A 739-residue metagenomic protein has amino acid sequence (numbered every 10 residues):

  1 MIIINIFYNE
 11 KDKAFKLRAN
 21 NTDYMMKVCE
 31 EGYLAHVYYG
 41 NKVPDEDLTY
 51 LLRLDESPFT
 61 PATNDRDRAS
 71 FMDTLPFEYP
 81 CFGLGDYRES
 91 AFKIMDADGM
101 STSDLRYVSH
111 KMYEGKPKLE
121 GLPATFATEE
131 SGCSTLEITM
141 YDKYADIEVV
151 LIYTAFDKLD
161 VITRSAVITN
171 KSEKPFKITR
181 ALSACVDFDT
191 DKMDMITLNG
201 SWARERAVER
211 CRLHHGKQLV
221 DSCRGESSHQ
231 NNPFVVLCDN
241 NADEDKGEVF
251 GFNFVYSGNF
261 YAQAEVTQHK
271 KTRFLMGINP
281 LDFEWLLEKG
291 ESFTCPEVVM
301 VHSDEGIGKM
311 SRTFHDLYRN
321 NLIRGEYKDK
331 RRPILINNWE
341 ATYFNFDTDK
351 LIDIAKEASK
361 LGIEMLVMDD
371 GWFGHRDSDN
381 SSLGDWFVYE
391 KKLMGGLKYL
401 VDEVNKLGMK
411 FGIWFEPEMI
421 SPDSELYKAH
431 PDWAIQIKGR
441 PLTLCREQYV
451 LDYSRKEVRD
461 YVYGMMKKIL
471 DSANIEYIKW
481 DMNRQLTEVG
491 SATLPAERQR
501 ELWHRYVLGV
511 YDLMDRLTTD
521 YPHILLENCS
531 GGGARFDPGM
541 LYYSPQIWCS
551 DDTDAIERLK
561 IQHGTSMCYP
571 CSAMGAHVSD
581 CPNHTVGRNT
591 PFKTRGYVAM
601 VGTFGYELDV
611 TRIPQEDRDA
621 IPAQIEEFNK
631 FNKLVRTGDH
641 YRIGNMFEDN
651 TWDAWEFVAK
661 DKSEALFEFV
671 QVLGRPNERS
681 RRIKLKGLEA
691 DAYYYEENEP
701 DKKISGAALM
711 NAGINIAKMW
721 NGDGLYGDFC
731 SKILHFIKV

Functional and structural regions predicted by a protein language model:
I6-Y8, D12-N20, Y24, L34-E265 (+2 more regions): Polysaccharide-binding surfaces and accessory modules of carbohydrate-active proteins
N21, A166, G290, I336 (+8 more regions): Conserved, mostly hydrophobic/aromatic
D73-L119, K246-N259, Q263, H302-E326 (+4 more regions): Glycine-rich, aromatic-flanked loop segments that form ligand/cofactor-binding clefts across common enzyme folds
M100-S109, W285-D304, F729-I737: Short Pro-Gly-centered flexible turn/kink motifs
V235, E244, F647-E689: Carbohydrate-binding surface patches
Y327-K467, Y477: Aromatic-lined carbohydrate-binding/catalytic grooves of carbohydrate-active enzymes
M394-G396, K428-H430, A434-K593, T603 (+2 more regions): Active-site neighborhood of glycoside hydrolase catalytic domains
L673-V739: C-terminal beta-sandwich/jelly-roll accessory domains of carbohydrate-active enzymes
